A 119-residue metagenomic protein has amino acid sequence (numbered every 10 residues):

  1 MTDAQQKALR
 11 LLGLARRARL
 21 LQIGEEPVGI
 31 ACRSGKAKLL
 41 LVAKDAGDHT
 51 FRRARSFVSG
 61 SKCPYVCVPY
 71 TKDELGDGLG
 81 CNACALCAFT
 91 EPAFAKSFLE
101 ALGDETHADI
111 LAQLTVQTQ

Functional and structural regions predicted by a protein language model:
T2-L9, A108-Q119: Conserved catalytic alpha/beta core of Sir2/sirtuin-type deacylases, generalized to analogous enzyme cores that bind
A4-V42: N-terminal first-folded block
R19, K38-L39, P64-V66, C84-C87: Structural motif
A37-S56: N-terminal positively charged helical leader segments and presequences
K44, P69-Y70, E91: Short secondary-structure boundary segments
S56-C84: Mid-chain, well-packed structural core segment of small domains
G76-T115: C-terminal structural segments of small proteins and small subunits
